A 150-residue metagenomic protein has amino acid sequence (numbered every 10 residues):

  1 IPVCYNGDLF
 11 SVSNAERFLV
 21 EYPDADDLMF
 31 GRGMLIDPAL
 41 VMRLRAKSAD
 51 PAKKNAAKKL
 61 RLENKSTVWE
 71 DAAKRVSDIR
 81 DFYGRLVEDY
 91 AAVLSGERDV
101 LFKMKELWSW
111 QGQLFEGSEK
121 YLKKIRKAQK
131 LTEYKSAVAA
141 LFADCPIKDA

Functional and structural regions predicted by a protein language model:
I1-Y5, L9-A150: Alpha/beta catalytic cores of nucleotide-metabolism and tRNA/nucleoside-modifying enzymes
